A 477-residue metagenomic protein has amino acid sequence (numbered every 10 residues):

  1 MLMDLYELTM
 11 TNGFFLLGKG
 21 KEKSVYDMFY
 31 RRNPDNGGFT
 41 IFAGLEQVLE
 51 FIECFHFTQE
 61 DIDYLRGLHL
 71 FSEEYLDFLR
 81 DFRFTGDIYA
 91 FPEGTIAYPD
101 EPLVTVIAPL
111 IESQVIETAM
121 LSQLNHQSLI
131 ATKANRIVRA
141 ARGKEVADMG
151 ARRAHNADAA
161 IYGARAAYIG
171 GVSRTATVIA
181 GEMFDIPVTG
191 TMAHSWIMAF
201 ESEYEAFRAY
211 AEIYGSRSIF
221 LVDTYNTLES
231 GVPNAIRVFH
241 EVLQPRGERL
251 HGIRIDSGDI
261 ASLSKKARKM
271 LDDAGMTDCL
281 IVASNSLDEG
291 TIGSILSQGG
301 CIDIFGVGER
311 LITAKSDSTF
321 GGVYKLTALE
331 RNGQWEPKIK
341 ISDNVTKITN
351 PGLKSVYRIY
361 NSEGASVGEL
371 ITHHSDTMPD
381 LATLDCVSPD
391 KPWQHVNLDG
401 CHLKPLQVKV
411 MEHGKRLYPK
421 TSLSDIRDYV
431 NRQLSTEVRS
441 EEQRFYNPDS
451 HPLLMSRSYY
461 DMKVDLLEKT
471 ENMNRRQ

Functional and structural regions predicted by a protein language model:
M1-E22, D35-G37, A274, L287-Q477: Gly/Ser/Thr/Ala-enriched C-terminal appendages of enzymes
M1-V25, R32-P34, L70, E74-T85 (+8 more regions): Buried, small/hydrophobic-residue-enriched core segments of structured protein domains
S24-R80: N-terminal, Lys/Arg-enriched amphipathic/low-complexity engagement segments that precede the first folded domain
E50-F55, A90-P92, A97: An N-terminal, globular interaction/scaffold subdomain
D63-Y64, T132-R136, G150, E442-D449: Short coil/turn segments at secondary-structure boundaries
I88-G94, C401-L406: Short acidic, Pro/Gly- and aromatic-enriched capping/linker segments at domain boundaries
G190, V282, D303-G306: Short hydrophobic alpha-helical runs that function as membrane-insertion/retention elements
E248-H251, D278-L280, D303: Residue-level recognition of the N-termini of beta-strands and the immediately preceding loop/turn
